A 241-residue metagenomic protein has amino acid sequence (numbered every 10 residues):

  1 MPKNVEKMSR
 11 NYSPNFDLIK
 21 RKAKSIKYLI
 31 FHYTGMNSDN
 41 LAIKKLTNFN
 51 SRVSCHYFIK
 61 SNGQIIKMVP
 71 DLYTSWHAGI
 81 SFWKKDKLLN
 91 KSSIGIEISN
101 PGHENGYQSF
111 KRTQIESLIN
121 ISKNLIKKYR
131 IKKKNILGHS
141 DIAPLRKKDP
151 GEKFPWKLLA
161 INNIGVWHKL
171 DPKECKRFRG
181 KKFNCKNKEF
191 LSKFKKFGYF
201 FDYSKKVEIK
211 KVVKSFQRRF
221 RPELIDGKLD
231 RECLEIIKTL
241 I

Functional and structural regions predicted by a protein language model:
P2-K134: Active-site-adjacent loop/helix surface patches within enzyme catalytic domains that shape the substrate-binding cleft
V5, G102, Y107-F201, K211 (+3 more regions): Basic/polar, cationic surfaces and motifs that engage anionic cell-wall and phosphate/carboxylate ligands
L18-K20, I59, P144, E152 (+1 more regions): Low-complexity, compositionally biased segments
